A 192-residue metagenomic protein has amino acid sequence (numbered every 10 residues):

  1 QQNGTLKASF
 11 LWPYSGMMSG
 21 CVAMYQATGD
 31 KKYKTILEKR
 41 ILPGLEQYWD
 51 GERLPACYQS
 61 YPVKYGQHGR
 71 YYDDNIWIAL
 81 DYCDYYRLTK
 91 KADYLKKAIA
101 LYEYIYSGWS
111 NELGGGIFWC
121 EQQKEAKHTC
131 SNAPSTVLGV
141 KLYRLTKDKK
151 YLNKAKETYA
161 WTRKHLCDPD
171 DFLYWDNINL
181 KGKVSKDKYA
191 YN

Functional and structural regions predicted by a protein language model:
Q1-N192: Glycan-recognition and catalytic cores of secretory/periplasmic carbohydrate-active enzymes
